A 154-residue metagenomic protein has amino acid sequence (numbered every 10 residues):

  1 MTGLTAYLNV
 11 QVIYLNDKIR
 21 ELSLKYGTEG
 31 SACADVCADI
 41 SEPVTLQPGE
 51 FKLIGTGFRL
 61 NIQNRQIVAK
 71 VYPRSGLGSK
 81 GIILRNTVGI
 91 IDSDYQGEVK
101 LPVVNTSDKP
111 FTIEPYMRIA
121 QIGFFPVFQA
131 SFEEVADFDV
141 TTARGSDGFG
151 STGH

Functional and structural regions predicted by a protein language model:
M1-H154: DUTPase catalytic domain/fold
